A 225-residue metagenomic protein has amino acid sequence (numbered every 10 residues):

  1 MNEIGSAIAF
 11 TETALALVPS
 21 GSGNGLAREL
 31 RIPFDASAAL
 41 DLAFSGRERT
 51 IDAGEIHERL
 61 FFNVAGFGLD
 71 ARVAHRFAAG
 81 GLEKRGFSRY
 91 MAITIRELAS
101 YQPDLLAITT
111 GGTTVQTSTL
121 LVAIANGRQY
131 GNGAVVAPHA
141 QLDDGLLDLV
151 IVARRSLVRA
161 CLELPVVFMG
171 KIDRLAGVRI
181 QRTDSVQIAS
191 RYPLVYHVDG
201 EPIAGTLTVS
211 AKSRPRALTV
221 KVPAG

Functional and structural regions predicted by a protein language model:
M1-N2, G205: Short, well-ordered alpha-helical microsegments
N2-L120: Catalytic core of DAGKc-family lipid kinases
N2-S6, A27-R28, G133-A134, C161 (+1 more regions): Short glycine-/acidic-enriched loop or helix-start segments at secondary-structure transitions that form or flank
R59-L60, L105, L121, L146-D148 (+3 more regions): Structural motif
G66, D70, A123-A137, P202: Glycine-rich phosphate/pyrophosphate-binding beta-alpha loops
D70-V73, Q116-S118, Y130-G133, L157-A160: Short acidic/glycine-rich loop or secondary-structure boundary segments that cap or lie
A79-R89, N132, P138-R159: Gly/Ser/Thr-rich active-site loops/lids in small-molecule metabolic enzymes that frequently grip phosphoryl groups
T110-G111, Q116, Q141, I151-G225: ATP/nucleoside-binding phosphotransfer catalytic cores, i.e., glycine-rich phosphate-binding loops
